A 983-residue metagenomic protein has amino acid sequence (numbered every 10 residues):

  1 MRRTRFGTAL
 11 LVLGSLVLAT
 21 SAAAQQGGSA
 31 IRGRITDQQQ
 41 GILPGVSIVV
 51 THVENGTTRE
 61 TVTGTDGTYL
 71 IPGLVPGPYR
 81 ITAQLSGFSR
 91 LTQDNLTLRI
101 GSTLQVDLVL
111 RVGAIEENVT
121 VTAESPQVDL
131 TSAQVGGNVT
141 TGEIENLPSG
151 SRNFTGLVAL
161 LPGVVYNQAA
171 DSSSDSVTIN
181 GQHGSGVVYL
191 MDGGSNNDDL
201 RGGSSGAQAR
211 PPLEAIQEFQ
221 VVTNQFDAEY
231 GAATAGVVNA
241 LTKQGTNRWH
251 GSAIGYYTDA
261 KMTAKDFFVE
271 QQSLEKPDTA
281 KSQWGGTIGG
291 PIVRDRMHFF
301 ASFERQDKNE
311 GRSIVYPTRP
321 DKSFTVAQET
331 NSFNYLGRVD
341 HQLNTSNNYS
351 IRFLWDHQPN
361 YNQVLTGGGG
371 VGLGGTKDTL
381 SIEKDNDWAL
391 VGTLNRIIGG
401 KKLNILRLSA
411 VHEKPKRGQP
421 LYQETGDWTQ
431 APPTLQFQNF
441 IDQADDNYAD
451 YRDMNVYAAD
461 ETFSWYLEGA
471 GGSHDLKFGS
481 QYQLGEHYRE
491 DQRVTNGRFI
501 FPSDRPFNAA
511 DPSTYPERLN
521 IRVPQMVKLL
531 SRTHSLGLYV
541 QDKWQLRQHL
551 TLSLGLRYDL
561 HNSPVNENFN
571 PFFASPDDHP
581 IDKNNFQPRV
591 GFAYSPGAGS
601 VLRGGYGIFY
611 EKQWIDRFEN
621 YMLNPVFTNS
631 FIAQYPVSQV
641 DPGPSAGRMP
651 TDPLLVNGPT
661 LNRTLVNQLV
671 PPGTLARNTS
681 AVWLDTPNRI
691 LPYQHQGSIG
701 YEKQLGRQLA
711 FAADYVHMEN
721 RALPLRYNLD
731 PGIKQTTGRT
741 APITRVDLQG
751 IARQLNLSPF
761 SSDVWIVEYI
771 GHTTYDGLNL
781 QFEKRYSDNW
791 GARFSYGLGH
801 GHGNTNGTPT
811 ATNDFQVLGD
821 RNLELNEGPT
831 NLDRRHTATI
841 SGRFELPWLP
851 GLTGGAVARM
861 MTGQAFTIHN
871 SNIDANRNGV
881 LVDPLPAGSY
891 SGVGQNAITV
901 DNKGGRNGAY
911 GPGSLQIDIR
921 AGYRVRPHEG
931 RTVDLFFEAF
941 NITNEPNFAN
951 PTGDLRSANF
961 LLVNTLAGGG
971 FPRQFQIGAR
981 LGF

Functional and structural regions predicted by a protein language model:
R2-F6, L10-T140, P212: Periplasm-facing N-terminal accessory domains of Gram-negative outer-membrane beta-barrel systems
F88-Q244, H250, D259-T263, F268-S273 (+4 more regions): Periplasmic N-terminal accessory/gating domains of Gram-negative outer-membrane beta-barrel systems
Q127, S252-T379, H412, K416-P420: Periplasmic-side early beta-strands and strand-to-turn transitions of outer-membrane beta-barrels
F154, N167, N566-Q587, G591-E768 (+5 more regions): Solvent-exposed loop/turn elements at secondary-structure boundaries
T318-R319, N331-S332, H341-Y539, Q735-T737: Replace "related TpsB outer-membrane translocases also match" with "some related outer-membrane beta-barrels such as
H561, A712-A865: Gram-negative outer-membrane beta-barrel transporters
R663-P672, L849-E929, D934: Extracytoplasmic gating/loop element in the C-terminal half of outer-membrane beta-barrel translocons and assembly
N947-F983: C-terminal beta-signal and terminal closure region of outer-membrane beta-barrel proteins
